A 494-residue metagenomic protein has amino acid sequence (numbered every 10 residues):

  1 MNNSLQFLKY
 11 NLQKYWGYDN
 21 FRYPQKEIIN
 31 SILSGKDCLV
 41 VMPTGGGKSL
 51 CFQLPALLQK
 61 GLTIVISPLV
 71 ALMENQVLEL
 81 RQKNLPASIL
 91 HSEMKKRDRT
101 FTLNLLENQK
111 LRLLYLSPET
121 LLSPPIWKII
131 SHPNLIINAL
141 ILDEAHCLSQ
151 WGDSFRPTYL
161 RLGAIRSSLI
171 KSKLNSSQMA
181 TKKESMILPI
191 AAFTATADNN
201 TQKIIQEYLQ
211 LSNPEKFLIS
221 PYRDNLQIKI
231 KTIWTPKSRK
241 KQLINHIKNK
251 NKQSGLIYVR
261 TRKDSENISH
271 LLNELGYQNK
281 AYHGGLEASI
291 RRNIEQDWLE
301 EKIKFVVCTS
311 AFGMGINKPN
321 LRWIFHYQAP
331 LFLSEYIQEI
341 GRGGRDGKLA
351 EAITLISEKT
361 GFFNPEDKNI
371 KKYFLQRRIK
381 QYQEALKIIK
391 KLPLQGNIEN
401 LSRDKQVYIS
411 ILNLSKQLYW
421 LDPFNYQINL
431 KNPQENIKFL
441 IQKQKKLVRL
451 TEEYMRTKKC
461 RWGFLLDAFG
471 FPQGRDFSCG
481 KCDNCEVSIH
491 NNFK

Functional and structural regions predicted by a protein language model:
N2-V41: Conserved pre-motif I regulatory segment
G35-L54, I66-S67: Walker A/P-loop
G47-L57, M73, T158: Motif I (Walker A/P-loop) of helicase-class P-loop NTPases
Q53, K95-A139, S149-D153: Conserved helix/coil segment N-terminal to the catalytic DExD/H
T63-V65, V70-L116, Q278-A281: Conserved nucleic-acid-binding Ia/Ib motif block in the N-terminal RecA-like helicase ATPase lobe
P133-A139, H146-L218: Post-DEXD/H (motif II) to motif III coupling segment of the RecA-like Helicase ATP-binding lobe
Q227-L271: Conserved interdomain hinge at the start of the Helicase C-terminal
K252-Y258, R262-D264, H270-R292, Q296-S310 (+1 more regions): C-terminal helicase lobe
